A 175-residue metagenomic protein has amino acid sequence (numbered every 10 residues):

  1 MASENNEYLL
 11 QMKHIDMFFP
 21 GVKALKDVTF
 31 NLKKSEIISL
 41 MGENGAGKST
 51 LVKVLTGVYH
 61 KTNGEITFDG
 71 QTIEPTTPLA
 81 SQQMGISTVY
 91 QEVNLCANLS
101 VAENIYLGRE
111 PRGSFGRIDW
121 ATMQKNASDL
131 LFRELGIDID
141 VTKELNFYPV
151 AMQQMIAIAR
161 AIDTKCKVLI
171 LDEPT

Functional and structural regions predicted by a protein language model:
A2-T175: Glycine-rich phosphate-binding loops of nucleotide-dependent enzymes
